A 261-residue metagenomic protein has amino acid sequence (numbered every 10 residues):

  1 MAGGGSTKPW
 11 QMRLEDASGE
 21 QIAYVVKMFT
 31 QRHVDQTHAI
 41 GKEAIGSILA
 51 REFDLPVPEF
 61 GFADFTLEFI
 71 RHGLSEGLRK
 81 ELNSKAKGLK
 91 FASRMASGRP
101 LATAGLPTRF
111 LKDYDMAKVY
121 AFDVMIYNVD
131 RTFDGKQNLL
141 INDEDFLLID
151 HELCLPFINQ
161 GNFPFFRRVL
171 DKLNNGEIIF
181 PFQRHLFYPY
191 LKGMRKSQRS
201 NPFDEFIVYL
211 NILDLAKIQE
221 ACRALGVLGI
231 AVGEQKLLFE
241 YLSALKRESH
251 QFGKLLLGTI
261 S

Functional and structural regions predicted by a protein language model:
M1-A102, M125-N128, E144, H151: Conserved ATP-binding subdomain of kinase catalytic cores across diverse folds
M1-G4, N128-R131, Y190-K196: Short linear motifs in intrinsically disordered
H38, D113, I230: Conserved aromatic-histidine-acidic binding/catalytic patches
G41, I45, Y114-A117, D134 (+1 more regions): Short, well-structured alpha-helical interface segments that form or flank functional binding sites
D54, D130, E248-Q251: Short helix-capping/linker segments at secondary-structure and domain boundaries
P58-E59, H72, D134-I141, G193-Q198: A general structural signal for short secondary-structure boundary/capping elements
R99-Q160: Conserved kinase catalytic-core segment
N142-S261: C-terminal catalytic region of ATP-dependent kinase domains
